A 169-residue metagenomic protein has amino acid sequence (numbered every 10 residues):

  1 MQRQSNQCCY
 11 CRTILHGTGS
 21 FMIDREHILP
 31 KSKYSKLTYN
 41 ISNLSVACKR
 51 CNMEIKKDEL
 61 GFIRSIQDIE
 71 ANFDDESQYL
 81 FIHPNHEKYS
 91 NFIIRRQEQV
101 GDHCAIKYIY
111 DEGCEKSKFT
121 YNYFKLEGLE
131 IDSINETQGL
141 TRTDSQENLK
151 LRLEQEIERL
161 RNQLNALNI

Functional and structural regions predicted by a protein language model:
M1-Y10, Y34-T38: Short, charged surface segments at domain edges that flank catalytic/cofactor-binding sites
C8-C11, C48-C51: Short cysteine-rich clusters marking metal-coordination/redox-active sites
T13-V46, I55-I69: Histidine-centered nuclease catalytic patch
C51-E54, R96: Phosphate/oxyanion-binding loops and surfaces in catalytic or ligand/nucleic-acid-binding neighborhoods
K57, R95, T141-S145: A general structural signal for short secondary-structure boundary/capping elements
D58-D102: A contiguous pocket-lining binding segment that forms or flanks enzyme active sites
I106-I169: C-terminal, charged low-complexity interaction regions
